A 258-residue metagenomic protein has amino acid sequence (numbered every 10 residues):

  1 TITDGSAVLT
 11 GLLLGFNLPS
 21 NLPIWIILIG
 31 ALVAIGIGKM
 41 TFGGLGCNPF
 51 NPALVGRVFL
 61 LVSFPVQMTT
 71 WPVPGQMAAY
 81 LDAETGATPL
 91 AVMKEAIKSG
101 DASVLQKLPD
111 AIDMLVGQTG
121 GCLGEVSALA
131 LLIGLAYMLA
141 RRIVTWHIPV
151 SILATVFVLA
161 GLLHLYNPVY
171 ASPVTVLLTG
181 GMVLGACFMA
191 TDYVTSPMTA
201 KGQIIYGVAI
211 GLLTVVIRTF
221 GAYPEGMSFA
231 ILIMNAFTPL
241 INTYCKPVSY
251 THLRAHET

Functional and structural regions predicted by a protein language model:
T1, G36-G46, I133-R141, F188-T195: C-terminal ends of transmembrane helices
I2-L9, N48-G56, I148-L153, K201-Y206: Cytoplasmic-side transmembrane-helix entry/capping segments in multi-pass membrane proteins
A7-G15, A34-I35, A130-Y137, T155-L159 (+2 more regions): Hydrophobic, membrane-inserted alpha-helices
L13-V73: Membrane-interface helix-loop-helix junctions at boundaries between adjacent transmembrane segments
L22-I29, T119-V126, S172-G181: Structural signature of hydrophobic alpha-helical transmembrane segments
G46-L132: Long hydrophobic alpha-helical segments that form multi-pass transmembrane helix bundles in integral membrane proteins
A53, V174-G180, Q203, A222-L232: Loop-to-transmembrane alpha-helix initiation sites
T251-T258: Conserved small/polar residues in nucleotide/adenosyl-binding loops
